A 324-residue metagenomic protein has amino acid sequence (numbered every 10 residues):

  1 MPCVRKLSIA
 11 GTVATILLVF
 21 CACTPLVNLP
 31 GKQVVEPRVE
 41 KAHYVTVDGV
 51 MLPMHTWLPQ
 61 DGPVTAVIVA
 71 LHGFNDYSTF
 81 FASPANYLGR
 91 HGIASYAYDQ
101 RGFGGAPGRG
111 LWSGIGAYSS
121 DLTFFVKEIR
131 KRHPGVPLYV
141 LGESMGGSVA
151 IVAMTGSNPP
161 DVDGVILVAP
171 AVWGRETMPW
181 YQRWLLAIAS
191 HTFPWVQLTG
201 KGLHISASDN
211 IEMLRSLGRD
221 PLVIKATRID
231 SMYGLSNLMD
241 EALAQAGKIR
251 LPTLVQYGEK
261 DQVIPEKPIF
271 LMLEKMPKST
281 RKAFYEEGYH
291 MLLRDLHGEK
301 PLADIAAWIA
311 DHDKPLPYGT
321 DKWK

Functional and structural regions predicted by a protein language model:
L18-T46, V50-Q60, T320: An N-terminal hydrophobic leader/cap segment in hydrolases
V64-G73: Short beta-strand element of the alpha/beta-hydrolase
N75-S78, F103-H133, P137: Catalytic nucleophile-loop/oxyanion-hole region of alpha/beta-hydrolase and closely related hydrolase-like folds
A85-R109: Conserved alpha/beta-hydrolase
E143-R228: Alpha/beta-hydrolase-fold enzymes
I249, V255-Y257, D261: Short beta-strand/loop motif that positions the catalytic acidic residue of the alpha/beta-hydrolase fold
L251, P265-E274: Short alpha-helix in the alpha/beta-hydrolase fold that links the catalytic acid
S279-R281, E286-K324: Catalytic active-site module of serine/aspartate enzymes centered on a nucleophile-bearing elbow/loop
